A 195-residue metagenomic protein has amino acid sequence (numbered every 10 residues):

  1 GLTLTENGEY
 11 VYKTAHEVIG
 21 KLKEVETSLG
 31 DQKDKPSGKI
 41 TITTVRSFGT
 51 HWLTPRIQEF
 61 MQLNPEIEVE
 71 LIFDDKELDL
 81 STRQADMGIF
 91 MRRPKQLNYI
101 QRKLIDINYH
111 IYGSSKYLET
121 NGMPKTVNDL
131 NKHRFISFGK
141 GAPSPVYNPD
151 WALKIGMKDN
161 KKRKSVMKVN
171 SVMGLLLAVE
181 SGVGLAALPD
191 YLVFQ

Functional and structural regions predicted by a protein language model:
G1-K21: Basic, amphipathic "hinge/linker" alpha-helix immediately C-terminal to the N-terminal HTH DNA-binding motif
L2, Q32, I40: Flexible, nucleotide-binding loop/lid elements of kinase catalytic cores
T5, D86, G182: Conserved G/P- and acidic residue-centered "switch" motifs that form tight phosphate/ATP-binding loops in soluble
N7, E17, S47, G174 (+1 more regions): Residue-level recognition of oxygen-bearing side chains
G8-V11, V25, F60, V69-L71: Hydrophobic packing within well-folded, soluble alpha/beta domains
K23-G30: A short, exposed helix-loop element centered on a Lys and neighboring polar residues
S37-I100: Central regulatory/effector-binding core of bacterial HTH transcription factors
T82, P94-V183, L188-Q195: C-terminal regulatory
